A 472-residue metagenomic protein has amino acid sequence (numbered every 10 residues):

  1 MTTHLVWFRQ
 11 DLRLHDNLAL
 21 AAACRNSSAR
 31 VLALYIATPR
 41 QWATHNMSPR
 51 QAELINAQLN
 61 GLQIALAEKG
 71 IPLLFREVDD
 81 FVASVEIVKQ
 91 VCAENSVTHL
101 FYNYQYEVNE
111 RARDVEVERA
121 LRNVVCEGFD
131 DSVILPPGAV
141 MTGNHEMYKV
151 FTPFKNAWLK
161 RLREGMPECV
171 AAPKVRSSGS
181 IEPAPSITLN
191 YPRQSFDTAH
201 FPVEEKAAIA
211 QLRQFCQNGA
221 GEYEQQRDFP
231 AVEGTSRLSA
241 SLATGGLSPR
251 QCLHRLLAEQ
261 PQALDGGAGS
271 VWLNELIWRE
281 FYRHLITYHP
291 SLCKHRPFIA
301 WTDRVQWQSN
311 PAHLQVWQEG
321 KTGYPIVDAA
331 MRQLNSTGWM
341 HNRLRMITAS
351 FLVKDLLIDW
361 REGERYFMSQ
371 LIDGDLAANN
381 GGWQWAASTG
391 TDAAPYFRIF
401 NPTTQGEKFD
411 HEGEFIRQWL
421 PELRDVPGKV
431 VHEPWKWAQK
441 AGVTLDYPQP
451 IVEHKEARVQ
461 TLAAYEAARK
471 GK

Functional and structural regions predicted by a protein language model:
M1-M166, A268, A463-A468, K472: Trp/Phe/Arg-rich N-terminal binding region typifying the photolyase-homology
A21, Q90, K206, D328 (+2 more regions): A broad detector of short, well-ordered amphipathic alpha-helices that serve as recognition/interaction surfaces
N46, L314, L445-P448: Short coil/turn segments at secondary-structure junctions
Q51, I55, E319, G323 (+2 more regions): Residue-level preference for long, well-ordered alpha-helices that form the structural scaffold of enzyme catalytic
H145-I299, F409-D410, E414-K472: Glycine/tryptophan-enriched, flexible segments
E233-E422: Active-site-proximal binding-pocket segments
